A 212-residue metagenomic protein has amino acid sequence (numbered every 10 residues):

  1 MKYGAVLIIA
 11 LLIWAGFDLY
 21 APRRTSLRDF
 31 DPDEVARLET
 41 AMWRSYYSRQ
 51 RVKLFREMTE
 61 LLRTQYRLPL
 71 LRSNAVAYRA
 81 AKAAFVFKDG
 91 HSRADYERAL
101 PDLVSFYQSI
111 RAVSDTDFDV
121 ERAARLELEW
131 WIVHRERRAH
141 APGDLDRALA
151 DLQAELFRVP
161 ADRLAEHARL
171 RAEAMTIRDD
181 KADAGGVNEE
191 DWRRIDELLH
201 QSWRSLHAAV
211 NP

Functional and structural regions predicted by a protein language model:
K2-Y20: Hydrophobic membrane-insertion alpha-helices, especially the h-region of bacterial N-terminal signal peptides
D31-E39: Generic helix N-cap/helix-start motif at coil->alpha-helix transitions
Y46-Y47, A84-H91, V187: Hydrophobic/aromatic side-chain positions at a characteristic register within alpha-helices of tetratricopeptide repeats
R51-V52, R93: TPR-repeat structural position
R56-F87: Short, charge-rich amphipathic alpha-helical segments embedded in non-transmembrane helical bundles/solenoids
M58-T59, E97-L103, Y107: Inward-facing hydrophobic residues that define packing positions of alpha-helical scaffold repeats
L62-T64, V104-Q108, H200: Amphipathic alpha-helical segments of tetratricopeptide repeats
L103-D183: Extended amphipathic alpha-helical interaction segments
